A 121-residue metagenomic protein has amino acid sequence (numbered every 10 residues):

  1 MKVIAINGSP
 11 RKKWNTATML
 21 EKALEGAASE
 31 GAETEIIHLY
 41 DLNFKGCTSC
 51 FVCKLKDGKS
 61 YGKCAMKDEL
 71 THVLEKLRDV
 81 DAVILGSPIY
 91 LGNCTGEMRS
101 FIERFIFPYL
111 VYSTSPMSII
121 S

Functional and structural regions predicted by a protein language model:
M1-A32: N-terminal beta1-alpha1 ligand-phosphate binding loop
V3, A23, T34-I36, V83 (+1 more regions): Hydrophobic packing within well-folded, soluble alpha/beta domains
I6-G8, L39, S121: Cofactor-binding loop segments of dinucleotide-utilizing enzymes, especially the Rossmann-like FAD- and NAD(P)+-binding
T18-E21, S49-V52, E97-F101: Short, glycine/charged-enriched secondary-structure capping and boundary segments
A32-N43: A short beta-strand-loop structural module common to alpha/beta enzyme folds
L42-L77: Cysteine-cluster motifs in flexible loop/terminal segments that predominantly coordinate metals
A65-S121: Helix-loop-strand module that forms the ligand-binding subsite of alpha/beta enzymes
